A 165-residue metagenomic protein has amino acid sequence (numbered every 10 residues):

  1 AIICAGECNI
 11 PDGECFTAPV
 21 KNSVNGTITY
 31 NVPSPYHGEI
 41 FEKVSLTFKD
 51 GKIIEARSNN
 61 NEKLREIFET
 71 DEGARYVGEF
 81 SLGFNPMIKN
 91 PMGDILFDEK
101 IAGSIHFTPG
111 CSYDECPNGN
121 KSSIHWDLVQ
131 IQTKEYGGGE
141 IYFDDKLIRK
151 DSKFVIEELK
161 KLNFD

Functional and structural regions predicted by a protein language model:
A1-D165: Metal/cofactor-centered catalytic core regions of large enzymes
